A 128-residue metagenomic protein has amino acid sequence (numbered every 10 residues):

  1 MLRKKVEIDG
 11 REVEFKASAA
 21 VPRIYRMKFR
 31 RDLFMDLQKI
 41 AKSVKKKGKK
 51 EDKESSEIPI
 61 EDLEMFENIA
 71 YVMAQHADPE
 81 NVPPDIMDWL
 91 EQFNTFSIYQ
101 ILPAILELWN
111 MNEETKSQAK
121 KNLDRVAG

Functional and structural regions predicted by a protein language model:
M1-E12, D32-E64, H76-G128: Charged interaction scaffolds used for protein-protein
F15-A17: Short capping micro-motif at the N-terminus of alpha-helices
A19-K39: Short, surface-exposed, low-complexity cationic segments
